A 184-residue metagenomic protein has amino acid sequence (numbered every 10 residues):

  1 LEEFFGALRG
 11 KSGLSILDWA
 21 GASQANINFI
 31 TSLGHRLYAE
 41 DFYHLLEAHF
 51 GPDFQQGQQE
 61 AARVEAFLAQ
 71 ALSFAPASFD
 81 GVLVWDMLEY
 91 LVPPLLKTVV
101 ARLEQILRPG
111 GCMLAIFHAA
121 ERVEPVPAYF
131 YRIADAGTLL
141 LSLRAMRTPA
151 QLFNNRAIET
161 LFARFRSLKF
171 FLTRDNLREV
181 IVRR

Functional and structural regions predicted by a protein language model:
L1-L8, G13-I16, S23-S73, C112-R184: Class I (Rossmann-like) S-adenosyl-L-methionine-dependent methyltransferase catalytic domain, capturing the SAM-binding
G21, D86, T98, F153: Short, conserved clusters of charged catalytic residues that mark active-site and nucleotide-handling motifs
A69, S73, F79-K97: A short SAM/SAH-binding and catalytic strip from SAM-dependent methyltransferases
L95-C112: A short glycine-rich, Lys/Arg-flanked "PGG" loop and its adjoining helix->strand segment in the class I
